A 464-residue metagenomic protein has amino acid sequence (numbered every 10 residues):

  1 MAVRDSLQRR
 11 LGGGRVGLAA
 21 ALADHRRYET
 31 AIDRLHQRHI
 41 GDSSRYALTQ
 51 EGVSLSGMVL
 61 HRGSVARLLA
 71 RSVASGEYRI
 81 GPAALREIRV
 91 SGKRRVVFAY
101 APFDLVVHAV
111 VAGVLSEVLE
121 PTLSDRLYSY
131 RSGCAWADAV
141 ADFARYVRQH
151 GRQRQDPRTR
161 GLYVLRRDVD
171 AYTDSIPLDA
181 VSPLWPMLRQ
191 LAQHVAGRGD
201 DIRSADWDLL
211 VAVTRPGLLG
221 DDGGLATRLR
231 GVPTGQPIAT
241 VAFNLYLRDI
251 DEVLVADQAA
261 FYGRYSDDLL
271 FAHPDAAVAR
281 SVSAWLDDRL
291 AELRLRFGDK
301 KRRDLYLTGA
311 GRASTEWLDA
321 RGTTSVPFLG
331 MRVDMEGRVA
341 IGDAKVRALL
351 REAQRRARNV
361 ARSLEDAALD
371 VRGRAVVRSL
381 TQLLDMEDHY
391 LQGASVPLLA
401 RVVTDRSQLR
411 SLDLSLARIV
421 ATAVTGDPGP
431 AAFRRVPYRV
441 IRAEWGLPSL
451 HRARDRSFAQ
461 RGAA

Functional and structural regions predicted by a protein language model:
M1-R71, D427, R434-P437, E444-L447 (+1 more regions): Non-catalytic, polymerase-adjacent accessory regions of viral genome-replication enzymes
R71-G92, A205-D222: Reverse-transcriptase-like RNA-dependent polymerase core
A83, G263-D267, K300-R302: Short Gly/Ser/Thr- and Asp/Glu-enriched loop/turn motifs at secondary-structure junctions
K93-S124, T227-V255: Conserved pre-motif C helix in the palm subdomain of viral-like polymerases
L105, A109, G223, T227-R228 (+3 more regions): Right-hand nucleic-acid polymerase module
L115-P177, R439: Active-site-proximal segment of RNA-dependent polymerases
Q153-S266, L270-A291, T323-S325: Conserved polymerase palm-domain catalytic core
